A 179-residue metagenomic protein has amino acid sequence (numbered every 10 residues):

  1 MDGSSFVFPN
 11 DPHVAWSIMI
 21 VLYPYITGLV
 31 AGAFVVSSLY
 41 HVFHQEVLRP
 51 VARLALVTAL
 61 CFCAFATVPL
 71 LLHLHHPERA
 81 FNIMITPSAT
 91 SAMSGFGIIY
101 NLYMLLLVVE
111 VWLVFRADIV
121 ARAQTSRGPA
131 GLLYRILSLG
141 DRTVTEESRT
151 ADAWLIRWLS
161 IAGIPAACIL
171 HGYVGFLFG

Functional and structural regions predicted by a protein language model:
M1-G179: Hydrophobic cores of alpha-helical transmembrane segments in multi-pass integral membrane proteins
